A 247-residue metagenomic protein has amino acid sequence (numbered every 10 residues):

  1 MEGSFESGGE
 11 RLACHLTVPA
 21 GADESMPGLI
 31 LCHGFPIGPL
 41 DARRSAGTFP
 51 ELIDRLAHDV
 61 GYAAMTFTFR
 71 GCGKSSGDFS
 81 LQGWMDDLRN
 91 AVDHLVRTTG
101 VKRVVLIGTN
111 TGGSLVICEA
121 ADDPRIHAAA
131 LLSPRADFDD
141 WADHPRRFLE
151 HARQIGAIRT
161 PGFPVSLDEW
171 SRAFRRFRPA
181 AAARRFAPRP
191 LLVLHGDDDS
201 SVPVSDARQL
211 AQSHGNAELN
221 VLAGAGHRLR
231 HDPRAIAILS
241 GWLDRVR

Functional and structural regions predicted by a protein language model:
M1-E24: N-terminal cap/lid segment of alpha/beta-hydrolase-fold proteins
L12, D123-Q209, S213-V221, A225-R247: The alpha/beta-hydrolase serine catalytic core
G21-D59: Short, surface-exposed "cap/lid" segments of acyl-processing enzymes
F35, T68-G73, R135, A225: Short beta-to-alpha linker loops that shape the active-site pocket of alpha/beta-hydrolase fold enzymes
T48, D78-T98: Alpha/beta-hydrolase active-site loop
E51-K74: Conserved alpha/beta-hydrolase
N90-E150: Primarily recognizes the serine-hydrolase "nucleophile elbow" in alpha/beta-hydrolase and SGNH/GDSL folds
